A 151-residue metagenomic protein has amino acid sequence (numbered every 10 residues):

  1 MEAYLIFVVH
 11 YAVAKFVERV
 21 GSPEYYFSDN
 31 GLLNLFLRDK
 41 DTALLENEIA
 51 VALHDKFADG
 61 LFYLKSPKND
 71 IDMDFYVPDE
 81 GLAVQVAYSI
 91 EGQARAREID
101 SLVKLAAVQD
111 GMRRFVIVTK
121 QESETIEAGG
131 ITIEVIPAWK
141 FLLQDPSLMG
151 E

Functional and structural regions predicted by a protein language model:
M1-G81: Accessory nucleic acid-recognition modules appended to NTPase machines
M73, A94-R95, S123-E127: Short active-site-adjacent structural elements
Y76-G92: Active-site ExK catalytic segment of metal-dependent nucleases
Y88, T119-K120: Cofactor-binding loop segments of dinucleotide-utilizing enzymes, especially the Rossmann-like FAD- and NAD(P)+-binding
E91-S101: Active-site-adjacent loop/helix micro-motif of nuclease/hydrolase catalytic cores
V103-G111: Arginine/glycine-rich "motif VI" loop of SF2 helicases in the C-terminal RecA-like domain
R113-T119: Short, hydrophobic beta-strand segments that form beta-sheet elements in well-ordered domains
K120-E151: Domain-level recognition of nuclease-like catalytic cores that cleave nucleotide substrates
